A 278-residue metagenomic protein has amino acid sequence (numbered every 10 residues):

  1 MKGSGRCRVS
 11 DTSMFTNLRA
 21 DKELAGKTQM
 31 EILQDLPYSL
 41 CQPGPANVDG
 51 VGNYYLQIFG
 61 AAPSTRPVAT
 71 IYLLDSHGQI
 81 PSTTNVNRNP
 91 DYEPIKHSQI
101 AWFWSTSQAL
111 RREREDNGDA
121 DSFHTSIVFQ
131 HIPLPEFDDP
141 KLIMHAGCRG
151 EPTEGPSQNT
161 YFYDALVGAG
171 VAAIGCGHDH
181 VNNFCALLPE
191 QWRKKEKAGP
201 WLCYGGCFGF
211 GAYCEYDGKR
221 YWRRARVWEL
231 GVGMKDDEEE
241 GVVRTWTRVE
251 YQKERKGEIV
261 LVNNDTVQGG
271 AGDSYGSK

Functional and structural regions predicted by a protein language model:
M1, C7-R8, M14-K22, I80-S82 (+3 more regions): Active-site environment of divalent metal-dependent phosphoester hydrolases
K2-A120, R223-E229: Extended active-site neighborhood of metal-dependent phosphoesterases/phosphodiesterases
R6-T12, T16, Y55, T70-L74 (+4 more regions): Structural recognition of the beta-strand scaffold that forms the well-ordered cores of secreted hydrolase catalytic
E23-Q29, N87-R88, L142-M144, L188-Q191 (+1 more regions): Short, glycine/charged-enriched secondary-structure capping and boundary segments
G50-G52, P67-T70, H124, G170 (+4 more regions): Residues that flank catalytic or metal-binding motifs in active/ligand-binding sites
Y55-F59, N182-K278: Binuclear metal-dependent phosphoesterase catalytic core
T70-Y72, N85-L187: His/acidic metal-ligating clusters that form di-metal
D75-G78, I132-L134, G206, V249: Short, small-residue-rich loop/turn micro-motifs
